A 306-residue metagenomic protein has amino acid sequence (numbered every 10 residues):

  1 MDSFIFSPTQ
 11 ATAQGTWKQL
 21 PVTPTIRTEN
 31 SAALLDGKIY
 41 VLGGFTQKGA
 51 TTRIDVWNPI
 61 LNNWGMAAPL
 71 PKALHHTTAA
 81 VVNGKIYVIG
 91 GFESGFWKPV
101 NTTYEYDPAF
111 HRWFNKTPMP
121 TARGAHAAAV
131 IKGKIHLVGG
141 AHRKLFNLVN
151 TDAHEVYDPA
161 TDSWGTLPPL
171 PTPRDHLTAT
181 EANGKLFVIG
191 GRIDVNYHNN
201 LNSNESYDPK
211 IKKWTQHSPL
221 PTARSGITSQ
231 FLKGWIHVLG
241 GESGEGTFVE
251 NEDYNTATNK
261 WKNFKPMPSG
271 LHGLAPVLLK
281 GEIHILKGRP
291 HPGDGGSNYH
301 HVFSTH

Functional and structural regions predicted by a protein language model:
D2-H306: Kelch-like beta-propeller repeat domains
